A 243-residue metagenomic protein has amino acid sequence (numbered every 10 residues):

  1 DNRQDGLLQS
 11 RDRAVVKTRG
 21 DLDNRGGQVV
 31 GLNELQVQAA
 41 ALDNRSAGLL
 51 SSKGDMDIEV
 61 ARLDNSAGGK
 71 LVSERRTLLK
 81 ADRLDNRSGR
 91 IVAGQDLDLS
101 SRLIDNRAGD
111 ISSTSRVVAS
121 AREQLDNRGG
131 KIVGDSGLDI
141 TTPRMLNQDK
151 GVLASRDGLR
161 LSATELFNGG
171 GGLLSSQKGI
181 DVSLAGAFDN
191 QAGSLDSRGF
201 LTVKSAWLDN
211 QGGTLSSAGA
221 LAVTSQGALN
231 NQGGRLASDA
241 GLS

Functional and structural regions predicted by a protein language model:
D1, L8, D12-R19, N33-A40 (+12 more regions): Well-ordered beta-strand segments characteristic of repetitive beta-sheet solenoids
R3-L8, N24-V30, R45-S51, S66-V72 (+8 more regions): Short, T/G/N/S-enriched strand-turn elements that build extracellular solenoid repeat scaffolds
